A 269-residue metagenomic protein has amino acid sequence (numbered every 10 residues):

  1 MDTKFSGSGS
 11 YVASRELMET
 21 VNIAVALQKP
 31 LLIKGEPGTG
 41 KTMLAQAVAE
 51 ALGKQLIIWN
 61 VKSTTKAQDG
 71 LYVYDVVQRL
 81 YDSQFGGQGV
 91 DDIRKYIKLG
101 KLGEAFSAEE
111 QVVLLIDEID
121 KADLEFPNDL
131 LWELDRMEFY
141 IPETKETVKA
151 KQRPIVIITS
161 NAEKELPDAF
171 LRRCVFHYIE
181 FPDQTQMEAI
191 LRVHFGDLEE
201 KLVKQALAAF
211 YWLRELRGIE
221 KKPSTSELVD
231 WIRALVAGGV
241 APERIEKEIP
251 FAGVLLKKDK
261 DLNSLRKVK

Functional and structural regions predicted by a protein language model:
M1-K269: C-terminal regulatory/interaction module of P-loop NTP-utilizing enzymes
